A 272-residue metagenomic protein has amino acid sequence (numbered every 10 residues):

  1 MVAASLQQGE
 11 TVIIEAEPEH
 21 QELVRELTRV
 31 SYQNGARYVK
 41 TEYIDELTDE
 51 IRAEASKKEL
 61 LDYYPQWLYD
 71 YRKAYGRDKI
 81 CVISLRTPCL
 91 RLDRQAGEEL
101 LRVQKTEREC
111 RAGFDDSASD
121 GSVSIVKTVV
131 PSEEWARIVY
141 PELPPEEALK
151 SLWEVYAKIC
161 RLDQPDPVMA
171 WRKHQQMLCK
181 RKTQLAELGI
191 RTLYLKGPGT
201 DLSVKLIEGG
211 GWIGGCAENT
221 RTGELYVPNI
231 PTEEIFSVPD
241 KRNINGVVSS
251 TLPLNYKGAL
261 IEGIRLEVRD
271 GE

Functional and structural regions predicted by a protein language model:
M1-N245: Active-site bordering "gate/hinge" segments that shape substrate access to catalytic or cofactor-binding pockets
P239-E272: Long, well-ordered mid-to-C-terminal structural blocks that present hydrophobic/aromatic surfaces
